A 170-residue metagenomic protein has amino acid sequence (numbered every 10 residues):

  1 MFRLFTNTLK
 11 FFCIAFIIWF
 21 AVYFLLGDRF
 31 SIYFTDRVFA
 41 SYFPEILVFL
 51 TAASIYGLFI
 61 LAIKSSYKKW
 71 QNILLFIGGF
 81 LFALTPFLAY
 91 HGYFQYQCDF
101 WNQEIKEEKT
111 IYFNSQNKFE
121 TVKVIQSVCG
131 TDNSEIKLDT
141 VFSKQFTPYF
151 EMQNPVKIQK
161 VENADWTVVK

Functional and structural regions predicted by a protein language model:
M1-T6, T35, L61-L75: Membrane-interface helix-boundary motifs at transmembrane edges
L4-A15, I46-L50, I73-F80: Alpha-helical transmembrane segments
F11-I63: Membrane-embedded alpha-helical segments of integral membrane proteins
K68-Q97: Internal/C-terminal transmembrane anchor helices
G92-N117: Alpha-helical transmembrane signal-anchor/signal-peptide segments
E108-K170: Extracytosolic and intramembrane catalytic regions of membrane-associated proteins in envelope/secretory systems
